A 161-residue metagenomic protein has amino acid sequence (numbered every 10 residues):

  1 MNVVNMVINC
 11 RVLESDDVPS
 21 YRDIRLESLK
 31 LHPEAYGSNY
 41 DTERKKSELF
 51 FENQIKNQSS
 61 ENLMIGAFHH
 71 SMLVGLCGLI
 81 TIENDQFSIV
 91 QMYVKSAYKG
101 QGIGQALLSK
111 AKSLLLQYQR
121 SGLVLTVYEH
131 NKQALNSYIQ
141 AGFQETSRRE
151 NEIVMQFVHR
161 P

Functional and structural regions predicted by a protein language model:
M1-N5, N57: Short, conserved catalytic or adaptor-binding loops enriched in Gly and charged residues
V7-C10: Extreme N-terminal starter segment of soluble prokaryotic enzymes
V12, V94, E129: Conserved residues at beta->alpha junctions
S15-D16, R22-Q91, K95, L108-S109 (+3 more regions): Acetyl-CoA-dependent GNAT
V94, G100-S113, N136-Q140: Conserved acetyl-CoA-binding loop-helix of GNAT-fold acetyltransferases
Q101, Q117-S121: Short coil/turn segments at alpha/beta junctions that flank glycine-rich nucleotide-binding fingerprints
S121-L135, I139-P161: C-terminal "cap" of GNAT-fold acetyltransferases
